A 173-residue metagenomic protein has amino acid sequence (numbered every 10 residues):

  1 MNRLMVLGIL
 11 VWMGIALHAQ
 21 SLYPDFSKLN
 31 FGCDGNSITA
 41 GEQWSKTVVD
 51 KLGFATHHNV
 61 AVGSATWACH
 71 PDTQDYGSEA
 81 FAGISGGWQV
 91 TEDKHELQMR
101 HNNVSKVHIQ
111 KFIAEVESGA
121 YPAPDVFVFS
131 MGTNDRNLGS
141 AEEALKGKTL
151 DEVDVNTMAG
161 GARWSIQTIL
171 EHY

Functional and structural regions predicted by a protein language model:
N2-G8: Sec-dependent signal peptide recognition, specifically the positively charged N-region followed immediately by
L10-H18: Hydrophobic h-region of N-terminal signal peptides that target proteins for export in Gram-negative bacteria
Q20-P24: Cleaved targeting-peptide boundary
K28-C33, I38-N156, G160: Conserved SGNH/GDSL esterase-like catalytic core that processes O-acyl groups on lipids and polysaccharides
A162-Q167: Generic structural signal for well-ordered alpha-helices, preferentially at hydrophobic/aromatic core positions
Y173: A short helix->loop->beta-strand "cap" motif at the edges of active sites that frequently abuts
